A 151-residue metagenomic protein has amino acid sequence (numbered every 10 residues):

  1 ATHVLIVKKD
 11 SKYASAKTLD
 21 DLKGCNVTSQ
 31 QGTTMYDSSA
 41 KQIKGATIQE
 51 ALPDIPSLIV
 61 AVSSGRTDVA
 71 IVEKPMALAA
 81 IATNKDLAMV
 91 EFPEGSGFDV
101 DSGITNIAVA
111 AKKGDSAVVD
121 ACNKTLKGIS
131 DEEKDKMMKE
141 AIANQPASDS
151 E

Functional and structural regions predicted by a protein language model:
A1-E151: Proline/Glycine/Serine-rich low-complexity intrinsically disordered segments that serve as flexible stalks/linkers
